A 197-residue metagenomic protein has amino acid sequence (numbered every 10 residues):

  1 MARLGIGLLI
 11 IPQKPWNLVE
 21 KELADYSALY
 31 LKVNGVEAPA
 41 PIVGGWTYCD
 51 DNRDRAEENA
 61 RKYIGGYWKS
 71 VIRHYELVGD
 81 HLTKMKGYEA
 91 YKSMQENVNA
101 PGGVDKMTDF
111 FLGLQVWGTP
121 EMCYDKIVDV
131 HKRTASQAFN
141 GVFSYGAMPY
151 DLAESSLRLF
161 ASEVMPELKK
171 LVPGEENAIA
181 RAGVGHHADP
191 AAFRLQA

Functional and structural regions predicted by a protein language model:
M1-E20: Loop-centered beta-sheet repeat module
L4, N59, Y63, S156-L159: Short alpha-helical scaffold segments that flank and stabilize functional sites
I6-I11, P39-W46, F139-G141: Hydrophobic faces of well-ordered beta-strands that scaffold small-molecule active sites in alpha/beta enzyme cores
Q13-W16, G141-A153: Glycine-rich, proline-tolerant flexible connector loops at the mouths of alpha/beta enzymes
N17-S136, M165, K169-A197: An alpha-helical appendage that flanks or caps ligand/catalytic pockets
N52-R55, M148-L159, D189-A191: Short glycine/threonine-rich loop-to-helix capping motif typified by GTGT followed within a few residues by an Asp-Pro
